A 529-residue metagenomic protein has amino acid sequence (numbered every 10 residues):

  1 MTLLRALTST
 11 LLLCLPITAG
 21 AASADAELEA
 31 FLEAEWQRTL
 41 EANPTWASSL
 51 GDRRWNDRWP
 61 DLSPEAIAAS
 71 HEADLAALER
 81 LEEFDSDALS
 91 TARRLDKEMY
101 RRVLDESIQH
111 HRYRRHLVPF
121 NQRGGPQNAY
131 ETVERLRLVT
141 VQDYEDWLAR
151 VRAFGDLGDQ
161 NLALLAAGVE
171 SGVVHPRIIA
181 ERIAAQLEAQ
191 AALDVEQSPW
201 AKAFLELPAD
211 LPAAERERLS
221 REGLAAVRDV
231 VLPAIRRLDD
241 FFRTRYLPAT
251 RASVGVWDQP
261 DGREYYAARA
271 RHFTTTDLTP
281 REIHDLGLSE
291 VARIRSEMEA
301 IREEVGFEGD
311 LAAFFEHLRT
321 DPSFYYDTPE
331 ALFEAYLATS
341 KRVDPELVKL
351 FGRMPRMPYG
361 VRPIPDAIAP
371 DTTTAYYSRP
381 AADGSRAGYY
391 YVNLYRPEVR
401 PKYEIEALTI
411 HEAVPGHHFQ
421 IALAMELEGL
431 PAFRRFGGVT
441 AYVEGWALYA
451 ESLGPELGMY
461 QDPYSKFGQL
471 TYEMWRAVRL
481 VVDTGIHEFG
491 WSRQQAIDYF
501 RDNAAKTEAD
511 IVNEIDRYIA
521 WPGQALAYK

Functional and structural regions predicted by a protein language model:
M1-L3: N-terminal secretory signal peptides that target proteins for export/translocation
A6-T18: Bacterial N-terminal signal peptides
A21-K529: N-terminal maturation segment of proteins
